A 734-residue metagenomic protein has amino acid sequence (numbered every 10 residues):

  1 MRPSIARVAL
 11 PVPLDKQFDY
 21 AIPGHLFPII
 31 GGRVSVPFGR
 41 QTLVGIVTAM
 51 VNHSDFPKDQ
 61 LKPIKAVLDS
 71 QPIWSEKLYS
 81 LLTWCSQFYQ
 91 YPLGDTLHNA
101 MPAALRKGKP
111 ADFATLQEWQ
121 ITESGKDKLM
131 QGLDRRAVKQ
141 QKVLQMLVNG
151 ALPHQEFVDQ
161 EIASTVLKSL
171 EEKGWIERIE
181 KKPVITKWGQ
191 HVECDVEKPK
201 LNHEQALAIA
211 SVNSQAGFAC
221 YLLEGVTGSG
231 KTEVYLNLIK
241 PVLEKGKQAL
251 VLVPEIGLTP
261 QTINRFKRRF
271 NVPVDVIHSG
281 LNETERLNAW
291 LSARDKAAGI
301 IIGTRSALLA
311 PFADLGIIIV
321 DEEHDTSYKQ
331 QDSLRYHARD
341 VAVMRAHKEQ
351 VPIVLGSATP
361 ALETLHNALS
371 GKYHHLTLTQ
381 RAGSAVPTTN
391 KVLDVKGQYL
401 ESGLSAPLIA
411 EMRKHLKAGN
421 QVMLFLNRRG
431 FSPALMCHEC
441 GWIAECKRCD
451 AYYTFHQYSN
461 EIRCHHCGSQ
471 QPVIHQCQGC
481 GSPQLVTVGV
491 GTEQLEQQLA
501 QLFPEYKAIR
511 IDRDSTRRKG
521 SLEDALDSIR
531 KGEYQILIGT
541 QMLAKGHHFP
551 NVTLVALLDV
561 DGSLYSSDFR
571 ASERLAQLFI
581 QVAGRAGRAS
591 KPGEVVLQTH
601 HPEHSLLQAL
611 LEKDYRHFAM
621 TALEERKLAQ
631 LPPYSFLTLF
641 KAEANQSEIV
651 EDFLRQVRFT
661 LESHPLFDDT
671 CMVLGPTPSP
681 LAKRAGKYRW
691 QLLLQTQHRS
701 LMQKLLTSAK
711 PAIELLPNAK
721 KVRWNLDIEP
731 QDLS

Functional and structural regions predicted by a protein language model:
M1-S357, L369-A385, K417, A685 (+2 more regions): Accessory, non-ATPase domains that flank or precede helicase/AAA+ motor cores in DNA-metabolism machines
T83-S86, I409, R413, E496 (+4 more regions): Generic solvent-exposed, charged/amphipathic alpha-helical segments that serve as macromolecular interface scaffolds
V138, H604-S605, H664: Serine-centered coil/turn micro-motif
V196-N202, A206, G217-E651, P680-A682 (+2 more regions): Inter-lobe coupling/hinge segments of SF2-like helicase ATPases
F270, F503, H664-D668, L716-P717: Short helix-capping segments at alpha-helix termini
I509, P665-S679, K720-I728: Short beta-strand elements
R616, V650-L674: Short amphipathic alpha-helix segments
G675-K687, D732: Short beta-strand/turn "edge" motifs
